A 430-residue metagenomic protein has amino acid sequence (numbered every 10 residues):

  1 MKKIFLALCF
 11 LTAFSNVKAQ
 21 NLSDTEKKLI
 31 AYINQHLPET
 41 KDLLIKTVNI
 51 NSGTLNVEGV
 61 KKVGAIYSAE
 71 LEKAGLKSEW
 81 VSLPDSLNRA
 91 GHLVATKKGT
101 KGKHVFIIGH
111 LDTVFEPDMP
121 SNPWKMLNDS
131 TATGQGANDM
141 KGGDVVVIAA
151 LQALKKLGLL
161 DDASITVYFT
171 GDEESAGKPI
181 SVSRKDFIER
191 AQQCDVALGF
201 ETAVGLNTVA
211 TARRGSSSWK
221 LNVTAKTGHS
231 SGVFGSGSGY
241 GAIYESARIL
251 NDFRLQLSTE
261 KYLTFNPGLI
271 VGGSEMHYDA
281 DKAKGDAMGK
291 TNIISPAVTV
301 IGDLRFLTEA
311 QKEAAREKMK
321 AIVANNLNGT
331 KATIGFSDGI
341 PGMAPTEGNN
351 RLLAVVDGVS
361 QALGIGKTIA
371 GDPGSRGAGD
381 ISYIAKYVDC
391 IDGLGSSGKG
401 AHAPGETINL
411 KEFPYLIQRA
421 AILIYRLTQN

Functional and structural regions predicted by a protein language model:
M1-L22: Bacterial Sec-dependent N-terminal signal peptides
Q20-K28, D42, S52, E70 (+2 more regions): Metal-dependent amide/peptide-bond hydrolase catalytic core, centered on the "pita-bread" metallohydrolase fold
Q20-Q135, K155-L159: Acidic/His- and Gly-rich active-site-bordering loop/insert found across diverse amide/peptide-bond hydrolases
T96-K98, E201, N222-K226, R305-L307: Solvent-exposed residues in well-ordered beta-strands and their adjoining turns, especially edge/terminal strands
I107, L127-K178, W219-V223, F234-Q256 (+2 more regions): Alpha-helical metal-binding/catalytic segments enriched in His/Glu/Asp
F115-P117, L159, T211-G215, T291-S295 (+1 more regions): Short glycine/proline-enriched loop/turn "hinge" motifs that connect secondary-structure elements and lie
E116-M126, A212-S217, A280-G285: Short, flexible, mixed-charge acidic loops at enzyme active sites
M140-S216, E275-A280, N430: Acidic/histidine-rich catalytic neighborhood of metal-dependent amide-processing enzymes
